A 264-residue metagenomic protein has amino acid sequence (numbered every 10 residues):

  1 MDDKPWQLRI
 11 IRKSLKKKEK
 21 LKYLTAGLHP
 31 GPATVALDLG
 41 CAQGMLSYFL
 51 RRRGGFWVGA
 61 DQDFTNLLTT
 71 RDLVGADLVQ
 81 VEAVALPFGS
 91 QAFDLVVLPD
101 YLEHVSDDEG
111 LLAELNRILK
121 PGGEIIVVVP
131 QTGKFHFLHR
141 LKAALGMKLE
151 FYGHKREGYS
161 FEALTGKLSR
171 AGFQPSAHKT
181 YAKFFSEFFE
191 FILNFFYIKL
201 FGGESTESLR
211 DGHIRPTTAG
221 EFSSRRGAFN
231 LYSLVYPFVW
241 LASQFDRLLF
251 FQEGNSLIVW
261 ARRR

Functional and structural regions predicted by a protein language model:
M1-G89, L95-P99, L112, A143 (+4 more regions): Conserved N-terminal segment of class I S-adenosyl-L-methionine
P99-L102, V128: Residues lining the SAM
S106-G110, F137: Short N-terminal helix/helix-N-cap motif within the alpha/beta-hydrolase-1
E109-E124: A short glycine-rich, Lys/Arg-flanked "PGG" loop and its adjoining helix->strand segment in the class I
I126-K148: Conserved class I S-adenosyl-L-methionine
M147-A163: Acceptor-substrate binding/catalytic loop of class I
E162-K179, L234-F238: A SAM-dependent methyltransferase catalytic signature shared across enzymes that methylate proteins
S176-S224, N255: Conserved catalytic loop of SAM-dependent methyltransferase domains
